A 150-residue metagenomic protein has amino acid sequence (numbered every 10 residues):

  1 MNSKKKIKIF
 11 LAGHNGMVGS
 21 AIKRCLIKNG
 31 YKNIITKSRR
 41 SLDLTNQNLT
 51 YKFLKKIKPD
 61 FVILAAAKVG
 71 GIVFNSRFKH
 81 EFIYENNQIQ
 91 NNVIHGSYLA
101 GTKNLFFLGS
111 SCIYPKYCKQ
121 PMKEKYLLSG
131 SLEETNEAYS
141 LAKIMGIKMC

Functional and structural regions predicted by a protein language model:
K6-N29: N-terminal Rossmann NAD(P)H-binding glycine-rich loop of SDR-like oxidoreductase domains
A12, K37, V62-K68, L105-S111: SDR active-site strand-loop-helix element
I27-F53: Adenosine-cofactor binding site in Rossmann-like domains, unifying the SAM/SAH pocket of S-adenosylmethionine-dependent
N48-N87, L99: NAD(P)H-binding glycine-rich loop region in Rossmannoid oxidoreductase-like domains and their noncatalytic homologs
N91-N136: Conserved Rossmann-fold NAD(P)-dependent oxidoreductase catalytic core, especially the SDR/UDP-sugar
A138, A142-M145: Active-site helix of classical SDR
